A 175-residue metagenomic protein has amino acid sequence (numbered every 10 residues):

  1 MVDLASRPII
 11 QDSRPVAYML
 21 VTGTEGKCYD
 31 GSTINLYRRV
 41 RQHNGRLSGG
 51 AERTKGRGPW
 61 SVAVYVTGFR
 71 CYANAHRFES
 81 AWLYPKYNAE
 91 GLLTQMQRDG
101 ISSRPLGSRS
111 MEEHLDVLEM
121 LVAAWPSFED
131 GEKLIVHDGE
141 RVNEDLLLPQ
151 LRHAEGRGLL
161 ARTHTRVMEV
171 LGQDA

Functional and structural regions predicted by a protein language model:
M1-Y65, R70-R77, H114-A175: GIY-YIG nuclease catalytic motif and its immediate N-terminal context
L47, A51-T54, S80-R109: Short arginine-rich
